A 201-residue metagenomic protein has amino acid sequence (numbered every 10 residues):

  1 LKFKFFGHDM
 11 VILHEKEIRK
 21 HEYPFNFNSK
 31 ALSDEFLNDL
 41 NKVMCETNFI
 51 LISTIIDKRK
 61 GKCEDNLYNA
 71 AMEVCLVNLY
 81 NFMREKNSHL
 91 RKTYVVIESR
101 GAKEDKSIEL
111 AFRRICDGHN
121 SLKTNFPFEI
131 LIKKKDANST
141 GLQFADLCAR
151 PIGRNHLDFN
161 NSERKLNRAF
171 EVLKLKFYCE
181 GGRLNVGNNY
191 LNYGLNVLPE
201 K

Functional and structural regions predicted by a protein language model:
L1-K201: Phosphate-ester processing/binding pockets and catalytic centers
